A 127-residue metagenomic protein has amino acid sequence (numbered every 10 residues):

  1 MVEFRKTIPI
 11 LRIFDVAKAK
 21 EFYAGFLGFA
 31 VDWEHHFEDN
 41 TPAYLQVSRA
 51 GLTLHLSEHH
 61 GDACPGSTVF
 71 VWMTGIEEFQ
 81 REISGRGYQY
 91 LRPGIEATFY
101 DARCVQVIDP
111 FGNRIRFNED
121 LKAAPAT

Functional and structural regions predicted by a protein language model:
M1-K20, D32, S67-V69, E119-T127: N-terminal beta-strand motif that seeds the catalytic metal site of vicinal oxygen chelate
I10-T53: Core segments of cupin and vicinal oxygen chelate
F14-A17, V69-R114: Vicinal oxygen chelate
E38-A43, A63-P65, T98-R103: Short acidic/glycine-enriched loop/turn segments that link adjacent beta-strands
V47-A50, V107-P110, D120: Active-site beta-strand termini and strand-to-loop segments that position acidic
A50-L54, G61-A63, G75-E78: Short, charged/polar surface micro-motifs in flexible loops or helix N-caps
H55-S57, Q106, R116: Conserved beta-strand in the GNAT
G61-D62, T98-F99, D120-A124: A short acidic/small-residue loop/turn micro-motif
